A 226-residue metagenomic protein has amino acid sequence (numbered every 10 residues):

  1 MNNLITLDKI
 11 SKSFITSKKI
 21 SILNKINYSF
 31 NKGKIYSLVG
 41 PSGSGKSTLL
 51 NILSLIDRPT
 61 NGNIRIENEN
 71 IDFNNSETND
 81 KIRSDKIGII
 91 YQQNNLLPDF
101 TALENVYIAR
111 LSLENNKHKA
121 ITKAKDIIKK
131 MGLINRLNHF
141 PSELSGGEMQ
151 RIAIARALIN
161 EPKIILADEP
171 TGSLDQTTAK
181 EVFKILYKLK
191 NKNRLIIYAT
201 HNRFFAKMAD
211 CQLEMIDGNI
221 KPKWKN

Functional and structural regions predicted by a protein language model:
V39-P41: The feature captures the beta-strand-to-loop junction immediately N-terminal to the Walker
S54: Helix-to-loop junction immediately C-terminal to a conserved catalytic motif
G62-F73: Conserved ABC transporter NBD signature motif
F100-A109: Short coil-to-helix segment of the ABC ATPase nucleotide-binding domain corresponding to the Q-loop/switch region
F140-Q150: Conserved ABC ATPase signature
I159-K163: A short, proline-enriched helix->beta-strand linker immediately N-terminal to the Walker B motif in ABC-type P-loop
I165-D168: Catalytic Walker B motif of ABC-type/P-loop ATPase nucleotide-binding domains
